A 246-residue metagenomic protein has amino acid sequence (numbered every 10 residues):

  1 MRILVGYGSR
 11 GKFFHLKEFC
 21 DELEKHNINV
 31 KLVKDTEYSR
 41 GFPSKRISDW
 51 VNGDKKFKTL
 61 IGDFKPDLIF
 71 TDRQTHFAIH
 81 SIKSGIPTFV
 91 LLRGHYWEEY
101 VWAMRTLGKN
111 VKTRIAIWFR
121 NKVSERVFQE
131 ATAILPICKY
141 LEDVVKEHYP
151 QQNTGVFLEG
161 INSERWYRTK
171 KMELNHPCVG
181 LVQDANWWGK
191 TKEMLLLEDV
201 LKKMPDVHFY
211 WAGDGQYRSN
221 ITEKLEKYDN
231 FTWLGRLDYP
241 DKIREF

Functional and structural regions predicted by a protein language model:
M1-E37, D199-K202: N-terminal subdomain of nucleotide-sugar transferases
L4, K170-K192, E198-K202, Y210: Conserved donor-binding/catalytic core segment of Leloir-type glycosyltransferases
Y38-P43, V90-K122: Acceptor-binding helix/loop patch of EC 2.4 sugar-transfer enzymes, predominantly nucleotide-sugar-dependent
K55, T59, T113-I134: Membrane-proximal helix-turn-helix segments that form the acceptor-binding/catalytic region of lipid-linked
Y96, L158-W166, D184: Short beta-strand->alpha-helix junction loop in the catalytic core of nucleotide-activated group-transfer enzymes
E142-I161: Helix-loop-beta element that forms the nucleotide-linked donor phosphate-binding surface in glycosyltransferases
V182-N186, H208-I221, G235: Glycosyltransferase donor-sugar binding loop
S219-P240: Nucleotide-activated donor-binding/catalytic signature segment of Leloir-type glycosyltransferases, i.e., the conserved
